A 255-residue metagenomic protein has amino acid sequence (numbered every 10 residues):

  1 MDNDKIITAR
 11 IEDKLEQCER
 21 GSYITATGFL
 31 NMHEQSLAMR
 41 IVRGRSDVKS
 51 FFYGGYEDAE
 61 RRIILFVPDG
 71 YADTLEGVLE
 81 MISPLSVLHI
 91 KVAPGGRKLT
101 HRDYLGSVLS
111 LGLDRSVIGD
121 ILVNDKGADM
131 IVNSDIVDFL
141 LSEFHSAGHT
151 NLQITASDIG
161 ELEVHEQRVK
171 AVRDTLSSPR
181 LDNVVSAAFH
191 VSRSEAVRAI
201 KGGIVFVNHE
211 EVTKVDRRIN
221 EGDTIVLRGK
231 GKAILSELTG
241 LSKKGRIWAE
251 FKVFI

Functional and structural regions predicted by a protein language model:
M1-D182, A188, E211, R218 (+1 more regions): Ferredoxin-like alpha/beta domains used as RNA- or RNAP-binding modules
V185-S186, S192, I204: Internal, well-folded beta-alpha domain core
A199-I200, I219: Short, well-ordered loop/turn sites that connect or cap secondary structure elements
I200, V205-V207: Hydrophobic aliphatic residue packing
V207-H209, R228: Short strand-turn-strand beta-turns centered on an Asx-Gly dipeptide
G222-D223: Structural motif
